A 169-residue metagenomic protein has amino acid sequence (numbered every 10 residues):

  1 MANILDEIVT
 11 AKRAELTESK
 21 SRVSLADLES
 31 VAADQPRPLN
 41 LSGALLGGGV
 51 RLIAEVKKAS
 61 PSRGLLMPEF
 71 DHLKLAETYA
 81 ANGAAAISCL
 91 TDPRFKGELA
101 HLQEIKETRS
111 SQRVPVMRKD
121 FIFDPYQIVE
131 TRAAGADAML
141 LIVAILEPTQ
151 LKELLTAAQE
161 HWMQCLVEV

Functional and structural regions predicted by a protein language model:
M1-K12, T156-L166: Alpha/beta catalytic cores of nucleotide-metabolism and tRNA/nucleoside-modifying enzymes
A2-M67: An N-cap/entry alpha-helix motif that binds or orients negatively charged groups
D6, L73-E77, Q103, V129 (+2 more regions): Alpha-helical segments flanking ligand/cofactor-binding loops in enzyme cores
I8, A54, Y79, I87 (+1 more regions): Conserved, mostly hydrophobic/aromatic
I8, A86-K96, R113-Q127, D137-P148 (+1 more regions): Catalytic beta/alpha-barrel core
P36-G48, K96-M117, V143, K152-V169: Alpha-helix-loop-beta-strand connector modules within alpha/beta enzyme cores
S60-K119: Glycine-rich active-site/cofactor-binding loop and its immediate structural neighborhood
N82, S111, A133-A134, H161: Structural motif
